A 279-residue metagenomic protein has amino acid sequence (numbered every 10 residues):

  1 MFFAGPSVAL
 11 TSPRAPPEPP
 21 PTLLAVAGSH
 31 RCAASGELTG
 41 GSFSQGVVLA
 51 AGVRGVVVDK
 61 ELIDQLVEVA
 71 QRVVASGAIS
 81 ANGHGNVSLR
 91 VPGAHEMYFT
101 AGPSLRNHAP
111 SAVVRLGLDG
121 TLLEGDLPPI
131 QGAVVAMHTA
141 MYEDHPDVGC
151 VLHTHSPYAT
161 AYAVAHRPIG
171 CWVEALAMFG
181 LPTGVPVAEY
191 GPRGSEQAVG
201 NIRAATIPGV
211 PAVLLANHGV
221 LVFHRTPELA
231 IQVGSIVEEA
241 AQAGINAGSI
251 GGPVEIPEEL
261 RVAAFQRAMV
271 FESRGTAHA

Functional and structural regions predicted by a protein language model:
F2-F3, F43: Aromatic (phenylalanine/tyrosine) cluster motif
L10, L23-L24, L38, L49: Leucine-biased recognition of intrinsically disordered, low-complexity hydrophobic segments
A15-P16, G40: Positively charged N-terminal leader segments that act as targeting/secretion signals
P17-P21: Compositionally biased, intrinsically disordered low-complexity segments enriched in Pro/Arg/Gln/His
S35, T39-G41: N-terminal amphipathic/hydrophobic targeting modules at extreme N-termini, encompassing cleavable Sec/SRP-type signal
A50-A279: Glycine-rich flexible loops
